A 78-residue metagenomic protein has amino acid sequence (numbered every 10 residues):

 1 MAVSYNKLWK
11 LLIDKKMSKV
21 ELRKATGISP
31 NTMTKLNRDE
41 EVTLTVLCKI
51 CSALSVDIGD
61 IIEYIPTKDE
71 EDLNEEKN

Functional and structural regions predicted by a protein language model:
M1-S18: A short, Lys/Arg-rich alpha-helix, primarily the initiator
A2, I62-N78: Short, charged recognition helix plus adjacent turn of helix-turn-helix-like nucleic-acid-binding domains
W9, V20, C48, G59: Residues within the helices of the helix-turn-helix
L12, R23, N37, C51: The alpha-helix within a helix-turn-helix
K16-T34: Short alpha-helical DNA-recognition segment
E40-S52: Short, basic-rich loop-to-helix N-cap that marks the start of a DNA-contacting helix
